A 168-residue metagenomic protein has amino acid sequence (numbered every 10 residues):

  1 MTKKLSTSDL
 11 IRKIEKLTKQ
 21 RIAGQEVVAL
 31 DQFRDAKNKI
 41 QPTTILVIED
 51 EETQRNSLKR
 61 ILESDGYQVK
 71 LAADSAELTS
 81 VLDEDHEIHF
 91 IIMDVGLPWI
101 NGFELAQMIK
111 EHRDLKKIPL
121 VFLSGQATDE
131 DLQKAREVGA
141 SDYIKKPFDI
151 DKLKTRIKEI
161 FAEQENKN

Functional and structural regions predicted by a protein language model:
M1-T44, D151-N168: Non-catalytic signal-transmission and effector/linker regions of two-component phosphorelay proteins
E49: Conserved acidic carboxylate
N56-S64: Charged docking surfaces used in two-component/phosphorelay signaling
L71-F90: Acidic, metal-coordinating helix/loop segments flanking the phosphotransfer/catalytic sites of two-component signaling
D94, S124: Active-site residues of response regulator receiver
P98, K116, T128: The feature encodes the CheY-like receiver
S141: Short, glycine/charged-rich "phosphate-handling" switch motifs in NTP-dependent and phosphotransfer domains
